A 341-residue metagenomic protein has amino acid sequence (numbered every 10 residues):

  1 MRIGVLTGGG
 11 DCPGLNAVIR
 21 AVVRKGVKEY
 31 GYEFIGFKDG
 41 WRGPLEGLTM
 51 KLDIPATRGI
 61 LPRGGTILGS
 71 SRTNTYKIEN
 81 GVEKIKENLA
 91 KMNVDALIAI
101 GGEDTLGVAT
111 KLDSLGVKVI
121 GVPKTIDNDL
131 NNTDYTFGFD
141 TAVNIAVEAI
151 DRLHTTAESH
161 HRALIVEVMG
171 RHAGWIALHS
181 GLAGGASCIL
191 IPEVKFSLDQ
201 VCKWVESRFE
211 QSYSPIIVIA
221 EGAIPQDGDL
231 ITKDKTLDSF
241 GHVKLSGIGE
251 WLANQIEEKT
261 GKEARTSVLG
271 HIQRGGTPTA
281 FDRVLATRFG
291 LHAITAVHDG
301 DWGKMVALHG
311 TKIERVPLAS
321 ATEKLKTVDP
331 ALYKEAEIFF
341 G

Functional and structural regions predicted by a protein language model:
M1-L45: N-terminal phosphate-binding or glycine-rich loops at protein starts, especially the Walker A/P-loop of NTPases
V18-V22, E103-V117, A177: Short Gly/Thr/Asp-enriched flexible loops that form oxyanion-binding sites at enzyme active sites
G31-F37, T156-A163, P215-I217, A253 (+3 more regions): Flexible, glycine/charged-enriched surface loops at secondary-structure junctions
G31-I35, D113-T136, V143, L190-S197: Short, acidic/small-residue loops that bind anionic groups at enzyme active sites
P44-A99, D104-T105, F137-N144, E148 (+1 more regions): Glycine-rich oxoanion-binding loops at beta->alpha junctions
A96-G101, A109-K111, F139-A157, E167-K262: Accessory alpha-helical/coil subdomains and C-terminal extensions that flank or cap enzyme catalytic cores
W251, K304-G341: Phosphate-binding loop/pocket of nucleotide- and phosphate-handling active sites
